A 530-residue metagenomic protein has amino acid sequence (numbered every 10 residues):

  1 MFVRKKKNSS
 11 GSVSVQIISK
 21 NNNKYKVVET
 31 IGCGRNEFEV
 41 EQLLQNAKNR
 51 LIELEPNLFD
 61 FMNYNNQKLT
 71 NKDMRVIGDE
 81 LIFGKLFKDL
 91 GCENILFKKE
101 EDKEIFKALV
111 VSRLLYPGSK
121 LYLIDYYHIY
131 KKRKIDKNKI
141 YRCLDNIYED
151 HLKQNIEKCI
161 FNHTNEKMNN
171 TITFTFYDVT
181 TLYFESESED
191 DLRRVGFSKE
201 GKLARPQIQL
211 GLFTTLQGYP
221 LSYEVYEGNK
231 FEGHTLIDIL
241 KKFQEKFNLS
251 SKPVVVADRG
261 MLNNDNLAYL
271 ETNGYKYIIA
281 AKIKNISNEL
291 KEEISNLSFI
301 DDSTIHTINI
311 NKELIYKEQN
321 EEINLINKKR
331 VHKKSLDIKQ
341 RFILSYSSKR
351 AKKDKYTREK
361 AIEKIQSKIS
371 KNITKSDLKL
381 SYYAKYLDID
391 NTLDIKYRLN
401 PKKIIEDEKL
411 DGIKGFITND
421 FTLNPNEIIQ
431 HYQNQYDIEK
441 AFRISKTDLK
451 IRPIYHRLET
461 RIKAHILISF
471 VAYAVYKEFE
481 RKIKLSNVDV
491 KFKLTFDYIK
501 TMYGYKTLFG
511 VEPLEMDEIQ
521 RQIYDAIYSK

Functional and structural regions predicted by a protein language model:
M1-F106: Conserved glycine(s) in the ABC-transporter nucleotide-binding domain "signature"
V13-S14, K24-V28, L90-K530: Anion-binding and metal-coordination hotspots
